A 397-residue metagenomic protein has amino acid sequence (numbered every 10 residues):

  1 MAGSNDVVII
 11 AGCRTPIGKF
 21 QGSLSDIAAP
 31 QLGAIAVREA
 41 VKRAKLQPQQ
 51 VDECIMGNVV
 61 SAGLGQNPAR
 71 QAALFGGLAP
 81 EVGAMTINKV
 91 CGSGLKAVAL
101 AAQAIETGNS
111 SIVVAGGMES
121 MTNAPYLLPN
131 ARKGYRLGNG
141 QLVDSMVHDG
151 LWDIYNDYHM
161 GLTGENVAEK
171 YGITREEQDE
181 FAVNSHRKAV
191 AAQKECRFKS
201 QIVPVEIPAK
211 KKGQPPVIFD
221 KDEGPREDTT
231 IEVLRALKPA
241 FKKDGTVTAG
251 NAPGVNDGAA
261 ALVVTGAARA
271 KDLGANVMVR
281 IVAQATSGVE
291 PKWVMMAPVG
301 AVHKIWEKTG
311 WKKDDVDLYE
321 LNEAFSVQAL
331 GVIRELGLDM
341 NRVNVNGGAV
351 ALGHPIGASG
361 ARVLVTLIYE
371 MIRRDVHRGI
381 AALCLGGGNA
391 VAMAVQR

Functional and structural regions predicted by a protein language model:
M1-A29, L142, T229-M296, G300 (+4 more regions): Condensing-enzyme catalytic core mediating Claisen C-C bond formation in acyl metabolism
A2-L64, P68-G76, P80-G83, T163-R175 (+5 more regions): Conserved active-site "lid/cap" helical segment
R14-T15, D26-I35, R43, E177-D272 (+3 more regions): N-terminal extracellular/periplasmic Venus flytrap/periplasmic-binding protein-like
Q49-G57, A84-N88, V113-G117, E177-N184 (+5 more regions): Beta-strand segments within the central parallel beta-sheet cores of soluble alpha/beta enzyme folds
N58-V113, Y155-H159, D228-G254, E335-R362 (+2 more regions): Conserved catalytic cysteine-centered active-site region of acyl-thioester-dependent Claisen-condensing enzymes
I87-E119, L162, A168-R197, A261-A268 (+3 more regions): Active-site-proximal alpha-helical scaffold in enzymes
I112-N166: Flexible glycine-/small-residue-enriched beta->alpha junction loops that bind anionic phosphate/pyrophosphate groups
T163-E165, F198-Q201, K211, V282-A351: Active-site pocket-lining segment
